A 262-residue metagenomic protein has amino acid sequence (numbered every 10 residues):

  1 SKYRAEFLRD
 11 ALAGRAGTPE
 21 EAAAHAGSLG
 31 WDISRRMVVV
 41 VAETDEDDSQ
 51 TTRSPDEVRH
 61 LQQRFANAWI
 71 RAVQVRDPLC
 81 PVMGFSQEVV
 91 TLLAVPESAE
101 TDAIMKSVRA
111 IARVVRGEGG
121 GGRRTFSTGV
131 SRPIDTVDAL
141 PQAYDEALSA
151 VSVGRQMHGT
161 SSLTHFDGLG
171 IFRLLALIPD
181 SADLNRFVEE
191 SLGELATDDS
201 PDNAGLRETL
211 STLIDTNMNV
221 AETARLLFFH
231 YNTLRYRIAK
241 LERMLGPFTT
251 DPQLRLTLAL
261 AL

Functional and structural regions predicted by a protein language model:
S1-L262: Cytosolic nucleotide-utilizing catalytic cores of signal-transduction proteins
